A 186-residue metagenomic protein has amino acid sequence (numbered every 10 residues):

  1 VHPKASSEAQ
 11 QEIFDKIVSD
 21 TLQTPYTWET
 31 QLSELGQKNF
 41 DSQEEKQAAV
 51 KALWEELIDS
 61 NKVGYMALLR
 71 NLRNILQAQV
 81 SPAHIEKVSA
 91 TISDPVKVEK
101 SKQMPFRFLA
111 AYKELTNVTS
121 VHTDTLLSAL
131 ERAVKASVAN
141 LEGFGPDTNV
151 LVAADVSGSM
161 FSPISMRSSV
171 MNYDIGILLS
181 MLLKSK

Functional and structural regions predicted by a protein language model:
V1-Y173, S185-K186: Long lumenal/extracellular ectodomains of secretory and single-pass membrane proteins
G176: Conserved catalytic Lys-bearing alpha helix of Rossmann-like short-chain dehydrogenase/reductases
